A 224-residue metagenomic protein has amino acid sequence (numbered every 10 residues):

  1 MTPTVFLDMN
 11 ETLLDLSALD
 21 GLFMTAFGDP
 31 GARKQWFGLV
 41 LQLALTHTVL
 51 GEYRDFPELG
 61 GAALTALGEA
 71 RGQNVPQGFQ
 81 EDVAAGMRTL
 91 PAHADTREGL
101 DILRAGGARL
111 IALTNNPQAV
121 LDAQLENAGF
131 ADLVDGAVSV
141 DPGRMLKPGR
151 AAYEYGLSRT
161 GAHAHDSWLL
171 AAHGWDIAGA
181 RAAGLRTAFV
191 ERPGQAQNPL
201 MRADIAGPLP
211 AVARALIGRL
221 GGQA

Functional and structural regions predicted by a protein language model:
M1-L41: Active-site neighborhood of HAD-like aspartate-dependent phosphohydrolases
T2, L7, D101, L113 (+2 more regions): Asp-based, Mg2+/Mn2+-dependent phosphohydrolase catalytic module
L19, A32-R33, F79, F130-L133: Hydrophobic side chains within well-formed alpha-helices
D20, R33, F37, P57-T65 (+1 more regions): An amphipathic alpha-helix signature
G28-Q35, R71-E81, A164: Short, surface-exposed acidic
L39, G106-G107, V140: Structured helix-beta-strand junction loops
A44-E81: A metal-dependent, Asp-based hydrolase signature
P57-E58, V75-A112, D122, R150: Short, acidic loop-to-helix structural element flanking the phosphoryl-transfer center in phosphate-processing enzymes
